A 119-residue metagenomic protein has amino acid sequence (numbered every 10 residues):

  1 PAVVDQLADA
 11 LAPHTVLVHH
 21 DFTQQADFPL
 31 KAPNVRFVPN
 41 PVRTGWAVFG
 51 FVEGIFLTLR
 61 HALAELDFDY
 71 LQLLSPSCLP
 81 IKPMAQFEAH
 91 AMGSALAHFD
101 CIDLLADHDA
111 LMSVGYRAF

Functional and structural regions predicted by a protein language model:
P1-F119: ER/Golgi luminal nucleotide-sugar-dependent glycosyltransferases, focusing on the catalytic module
